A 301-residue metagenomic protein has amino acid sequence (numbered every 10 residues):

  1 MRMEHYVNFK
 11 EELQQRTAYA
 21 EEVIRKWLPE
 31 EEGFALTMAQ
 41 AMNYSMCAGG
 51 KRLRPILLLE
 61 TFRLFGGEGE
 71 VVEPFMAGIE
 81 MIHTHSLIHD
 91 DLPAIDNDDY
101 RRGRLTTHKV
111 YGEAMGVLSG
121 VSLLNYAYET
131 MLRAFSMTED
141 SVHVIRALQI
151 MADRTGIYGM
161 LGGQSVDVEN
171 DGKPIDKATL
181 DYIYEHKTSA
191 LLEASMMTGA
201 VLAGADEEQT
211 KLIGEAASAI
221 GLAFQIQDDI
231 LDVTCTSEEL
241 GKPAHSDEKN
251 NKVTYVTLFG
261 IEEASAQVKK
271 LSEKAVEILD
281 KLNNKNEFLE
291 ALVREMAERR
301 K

Functional and structural regions predicted by a protein language model:
M1-R2, S272: Short acidic (Asp/Glu) and glycine-rich catalytic loops that position anionic groups and cofactors
R2-L28: N-terminal amphipathic/basic leader segments beginning at the initiator methionine
H5-N8, E12, S45, I183 (+1 more regions): Non-transmembrane, amphipathic alpha-helical segments
A18-Y19, L28, E32-L279, E287-A297: Mg2+-dependent prenyl diphosphate-binding active-site environment of isoprenoid biosynthetic enzymes
